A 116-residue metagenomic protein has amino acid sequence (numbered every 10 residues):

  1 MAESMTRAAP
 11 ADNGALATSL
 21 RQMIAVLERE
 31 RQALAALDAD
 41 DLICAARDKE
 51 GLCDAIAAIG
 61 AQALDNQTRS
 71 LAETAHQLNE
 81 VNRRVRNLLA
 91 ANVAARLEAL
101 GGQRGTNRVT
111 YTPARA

Functional and structural regions predicted by a protein language model:
M1-E73, Q77: Extended, charge-rich alpha-helical scaffolding segments
A2-T6, T68-A116: Short terminal interaction segments
